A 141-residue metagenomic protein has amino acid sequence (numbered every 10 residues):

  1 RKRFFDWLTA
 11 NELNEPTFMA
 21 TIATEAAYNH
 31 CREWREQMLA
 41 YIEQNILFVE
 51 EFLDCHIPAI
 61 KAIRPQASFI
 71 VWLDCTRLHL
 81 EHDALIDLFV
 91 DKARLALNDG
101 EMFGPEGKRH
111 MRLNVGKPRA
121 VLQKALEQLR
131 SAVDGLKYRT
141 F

Functional and structural regions predicted by a protein language model:
R1-E43, F52, V133: Conserved core segment of the aminotransferase class I/II
R3, I22-A26, Y41, F48 (+4 more regions): Alpha-helical elements of Rossmann-like donor-binding domains used by nucleotide-donor carbohydrate transfer enzymes
F18-T21, E25, Y41-E50, A62-C75 (+1 more regions): Conserved glycine-rich beta-strand-loop-beta hairpin in the small C-terminal domain of fold type I
N29, D74-T76, G116-P118: Residue-level recognition of strand-loop junctions within catalytic nucleotide-signaling folds
E50, A59-A62, A96-E101: A short linear hydrophobic-aromatic micro-motif
L53-I63, K137-F141: Surface-exposed helix-capping loop/turn segments at secondary-structure junctions
H79, L88-L97, F103-F141: PLP-dependent enzyme catalytic core of the Aspartate aminotransferase-like
